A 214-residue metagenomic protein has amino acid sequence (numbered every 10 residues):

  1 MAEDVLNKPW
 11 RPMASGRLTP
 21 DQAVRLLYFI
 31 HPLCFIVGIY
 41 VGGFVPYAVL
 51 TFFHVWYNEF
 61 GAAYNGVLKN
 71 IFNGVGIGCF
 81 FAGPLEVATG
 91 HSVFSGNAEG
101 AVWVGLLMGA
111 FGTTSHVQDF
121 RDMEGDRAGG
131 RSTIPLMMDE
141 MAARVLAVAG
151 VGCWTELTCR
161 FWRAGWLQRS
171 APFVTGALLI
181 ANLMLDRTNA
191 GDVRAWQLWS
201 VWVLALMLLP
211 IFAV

Functional and structural regions predicted by a protein language model:
M1, H31-C34, F44, A48-V55 (+1 more regions): Membrane-embedded alpha-helical segments that form the functional core of polytopic membrane enzymes, especially those
M1-F29, F111-T158, L183, A190: Solvent-exposed interhelical
R11-S92: Intramembrane alpha-helical segments
L27-F35, L50-Y57, G150-L157, L178-I180 (+1 more regions): Hydrophobic, membrane-inserted alpha-helices
C34-P46, F81-G105, L157-L167, F212-V214: Helix-coil boundary and interhelical linker segments in multi-pass alpha-helical membrane proteins
T51-G61, G78-F81, A110-T114, F173-M184: Alpha-helical transmembrane segments and their membrane-interface exit regions
F72-M123, R127, E140-G152: Functional transmembrane core segments of multi-pass inner-membrane proteins
A142, W162-V214: Extended hydrophobic alpha-helices typical of membrane-associated regions
